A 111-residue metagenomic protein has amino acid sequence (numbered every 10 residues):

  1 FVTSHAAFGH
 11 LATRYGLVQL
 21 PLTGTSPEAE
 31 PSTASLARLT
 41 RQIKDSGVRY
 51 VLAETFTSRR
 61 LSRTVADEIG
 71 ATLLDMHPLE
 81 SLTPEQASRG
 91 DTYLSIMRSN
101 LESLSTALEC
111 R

Functional and structural regions predicted by a protein language model:
V2-R111: Extracytoplasmic metal-acquisition and chelation regions
